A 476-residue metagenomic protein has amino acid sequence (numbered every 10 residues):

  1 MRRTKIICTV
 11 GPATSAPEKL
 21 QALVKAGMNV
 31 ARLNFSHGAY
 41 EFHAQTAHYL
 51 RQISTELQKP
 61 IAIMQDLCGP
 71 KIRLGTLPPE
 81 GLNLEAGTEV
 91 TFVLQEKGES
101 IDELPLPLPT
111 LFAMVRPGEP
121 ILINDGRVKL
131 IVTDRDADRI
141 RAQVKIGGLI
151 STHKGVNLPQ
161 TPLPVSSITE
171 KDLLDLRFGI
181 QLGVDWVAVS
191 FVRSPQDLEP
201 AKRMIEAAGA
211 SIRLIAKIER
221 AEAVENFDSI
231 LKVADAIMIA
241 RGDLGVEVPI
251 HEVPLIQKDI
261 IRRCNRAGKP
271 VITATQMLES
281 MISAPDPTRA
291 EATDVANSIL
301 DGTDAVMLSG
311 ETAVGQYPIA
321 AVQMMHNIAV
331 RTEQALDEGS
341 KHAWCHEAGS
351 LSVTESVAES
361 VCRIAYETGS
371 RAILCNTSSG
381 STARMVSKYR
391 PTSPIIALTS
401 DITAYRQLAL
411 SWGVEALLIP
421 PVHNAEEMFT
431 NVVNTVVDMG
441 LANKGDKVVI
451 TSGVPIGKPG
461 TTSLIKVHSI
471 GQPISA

Functional and structural regions predicted by a protein language model:
M1-A476: Non-catalytic helical/linker scaffolds that mediate oligomerization, partner binding, and domain coupling around large
